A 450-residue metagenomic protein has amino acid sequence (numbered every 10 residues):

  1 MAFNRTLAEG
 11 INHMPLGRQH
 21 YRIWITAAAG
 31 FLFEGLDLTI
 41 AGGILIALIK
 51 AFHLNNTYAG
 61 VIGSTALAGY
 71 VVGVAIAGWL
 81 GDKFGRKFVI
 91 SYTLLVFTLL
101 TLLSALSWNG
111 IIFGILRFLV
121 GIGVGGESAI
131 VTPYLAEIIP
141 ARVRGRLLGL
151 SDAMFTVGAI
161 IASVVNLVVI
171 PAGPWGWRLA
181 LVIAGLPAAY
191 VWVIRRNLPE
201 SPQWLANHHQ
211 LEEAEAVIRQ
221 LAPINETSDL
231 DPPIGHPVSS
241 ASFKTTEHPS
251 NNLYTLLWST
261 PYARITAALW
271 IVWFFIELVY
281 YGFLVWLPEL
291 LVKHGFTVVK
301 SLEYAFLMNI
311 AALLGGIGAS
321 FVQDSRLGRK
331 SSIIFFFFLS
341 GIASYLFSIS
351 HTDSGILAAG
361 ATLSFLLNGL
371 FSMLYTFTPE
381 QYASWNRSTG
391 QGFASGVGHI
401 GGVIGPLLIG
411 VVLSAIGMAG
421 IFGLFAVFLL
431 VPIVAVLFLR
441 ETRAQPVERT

Functional and structural regions predicted by a protein language model:
M1-T450: Transmembrane-helix signature of 12-pass secondary carriers
